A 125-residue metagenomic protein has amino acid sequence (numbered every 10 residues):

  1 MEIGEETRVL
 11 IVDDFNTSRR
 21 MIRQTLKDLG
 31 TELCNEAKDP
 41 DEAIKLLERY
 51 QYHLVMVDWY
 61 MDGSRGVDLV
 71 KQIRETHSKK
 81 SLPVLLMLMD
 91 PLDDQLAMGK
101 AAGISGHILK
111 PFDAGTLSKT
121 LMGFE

Functional and structural regions predicted by a protein language model:
N16-N35: Two-component/phosphorelay signaling modules centered on CheY-like receiver
E36-L54: Acidic, metal-coordinating helix/loop segments flanking the phosphotransfer/catalytic sites of two-component signaling
Q51-H53, H77-P83: His-Asp phosphorelay/catalytic-motif detector in bacterial-type signaling
D62-G63, L92: The feature encodes the CheY-like receiver
V67-K80: Short amphipathic alpha-helix used as the core "switch/output" element in two-component signaling
D68, P91-G106, K119: Alpha4 helix (beta4-alpha4-beta5 surface) of REC/receiver domains from two-component response regulators
F112-L121: C-terminal output helix
